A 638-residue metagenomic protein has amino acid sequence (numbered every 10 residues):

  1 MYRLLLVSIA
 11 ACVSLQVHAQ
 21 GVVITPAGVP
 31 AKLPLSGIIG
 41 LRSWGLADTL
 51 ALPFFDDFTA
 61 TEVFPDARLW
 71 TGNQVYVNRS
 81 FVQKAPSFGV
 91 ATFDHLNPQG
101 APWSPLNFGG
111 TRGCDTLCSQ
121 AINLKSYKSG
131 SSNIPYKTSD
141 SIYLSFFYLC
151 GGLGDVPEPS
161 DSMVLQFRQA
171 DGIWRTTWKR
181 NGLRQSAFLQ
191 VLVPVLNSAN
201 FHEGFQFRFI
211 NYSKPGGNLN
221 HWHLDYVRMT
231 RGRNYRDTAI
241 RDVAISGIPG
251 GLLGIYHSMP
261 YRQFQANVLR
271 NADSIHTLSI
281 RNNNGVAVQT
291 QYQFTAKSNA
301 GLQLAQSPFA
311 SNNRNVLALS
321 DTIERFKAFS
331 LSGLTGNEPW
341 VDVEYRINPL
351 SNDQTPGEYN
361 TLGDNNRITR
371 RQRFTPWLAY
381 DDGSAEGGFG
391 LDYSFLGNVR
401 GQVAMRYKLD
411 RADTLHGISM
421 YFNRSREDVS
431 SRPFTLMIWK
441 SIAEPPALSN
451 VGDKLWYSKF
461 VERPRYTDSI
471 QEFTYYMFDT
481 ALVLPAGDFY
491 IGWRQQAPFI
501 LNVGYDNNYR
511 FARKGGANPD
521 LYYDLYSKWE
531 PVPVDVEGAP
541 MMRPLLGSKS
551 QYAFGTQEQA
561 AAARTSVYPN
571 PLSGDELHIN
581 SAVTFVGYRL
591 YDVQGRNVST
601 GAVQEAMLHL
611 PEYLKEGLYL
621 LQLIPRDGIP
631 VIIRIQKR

Functional and structural regions predicted by a protein language model:
L4-L6, C12-V17, F434, A561-Y568 (+1 more regions): C-terminal outer-membrane/trafficking sorting elements
G21-V22, G28-V29, G37-W44, D48-G110 (+2 more regions): Extracellular glycan-recognition surfaces and repeat-rich motifs
Q74-S141, H223, G387-S394: Surface-exposed, low-complexity/disordered Ser/Thr/Gly/Pro/Asn-rich loops and linkers
D171-N200, V451-M477: Extracellular carbohydrate recognition and processing domains and analogous Trp-centered ligand-binding platforms
S213-R231: Extracellular carbohydrate recognition
H223-Y226, W493-Y552: Short, surface-exposed beta-strand/loop patches at domain edges that form aromatic-rich interfacial subsites
Y235-P249, W377-V403, P540-Y568, G574 (+1 more regions): Residue-level detector of functionally pivotal "anchor" positions at catalytic/ligand-binding pockets or at interdomain
R432-G515: Aromatic- and Gly/Pro-enriched, solvent-exposed loop/edge beta-strand patches characteristic of beta-rich domains
